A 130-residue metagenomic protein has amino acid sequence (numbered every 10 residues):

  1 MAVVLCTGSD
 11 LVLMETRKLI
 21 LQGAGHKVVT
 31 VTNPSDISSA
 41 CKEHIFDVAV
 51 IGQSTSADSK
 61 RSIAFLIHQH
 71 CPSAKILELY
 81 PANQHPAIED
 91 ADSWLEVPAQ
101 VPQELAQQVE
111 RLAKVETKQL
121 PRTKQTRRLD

Functional and structural regions predicted by a protein language model:
D10-V29: Two-component/phosphorelay signaling modules centered on CheY-like receiver
L13-M14, D58, N83-I88: Short, charged/polar "capping" segments at the starts of alpha-helices and the immediately preceding loops
T30-V48: Acidic, metal-coordinating helix/loop segments flanking the phosphotransfer/catalytic sites of two-component signaling
I45, Q69-L77: His-Asp phosphorelay/catalytic-motif detector in bacterial-type signaling
V50-C71, P81-A82: Conserved phosphotransfer microenvironments
L77-R127: Output/docking surface of receiver
